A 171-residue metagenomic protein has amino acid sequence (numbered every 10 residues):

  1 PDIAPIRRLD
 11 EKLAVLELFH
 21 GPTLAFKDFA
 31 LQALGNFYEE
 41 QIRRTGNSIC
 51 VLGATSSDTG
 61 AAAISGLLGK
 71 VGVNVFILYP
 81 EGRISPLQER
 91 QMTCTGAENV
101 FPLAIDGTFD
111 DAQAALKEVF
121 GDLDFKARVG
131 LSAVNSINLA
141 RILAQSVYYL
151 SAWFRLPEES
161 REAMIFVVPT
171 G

Functional and structural regions predicted by a protein language model:
P1-T170: PLP-dependent amino-acid enzyme catalytic core
